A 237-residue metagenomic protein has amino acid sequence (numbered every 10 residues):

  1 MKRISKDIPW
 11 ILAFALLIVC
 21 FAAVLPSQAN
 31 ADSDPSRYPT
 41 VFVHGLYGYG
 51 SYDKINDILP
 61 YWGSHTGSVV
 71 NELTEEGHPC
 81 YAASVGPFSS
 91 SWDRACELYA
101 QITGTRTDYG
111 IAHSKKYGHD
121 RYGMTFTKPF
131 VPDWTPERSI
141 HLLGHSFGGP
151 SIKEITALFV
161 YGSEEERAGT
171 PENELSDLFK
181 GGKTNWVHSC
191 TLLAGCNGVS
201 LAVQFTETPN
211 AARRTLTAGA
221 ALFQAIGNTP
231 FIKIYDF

Functional and structural regions predicted by a protein language model:
K2-L12: Bacterial N-terminal signal peptides that target proteins for export
I18-Q28: C-terminal segment of classical bacterial N-terminal signal peptides
N30-D32: Boundary of Sec targeting at the N-terminus
D34-I140: Active-site catalytic motif of lipid deacylating hydrolases and related acyltransferases
Y99, K153-A157: Short, hydrophobic alpha-helix immediately C-terminal to the catalytic nucleophile
L142-G144, L193: Short beta-strand immediately N-terminal to the catalytic nucleophile in serine-hydrolase-like folds
G144-G148, I152: Gly/Ala-rich beta-loop-alpha elbow adjacent to hydrolase catalytic centers
A157-F237: Helical cap/lid subdomain of alpha/beta-hydrolase-fold lipid enzymes that gates access to the catalytic pocket
